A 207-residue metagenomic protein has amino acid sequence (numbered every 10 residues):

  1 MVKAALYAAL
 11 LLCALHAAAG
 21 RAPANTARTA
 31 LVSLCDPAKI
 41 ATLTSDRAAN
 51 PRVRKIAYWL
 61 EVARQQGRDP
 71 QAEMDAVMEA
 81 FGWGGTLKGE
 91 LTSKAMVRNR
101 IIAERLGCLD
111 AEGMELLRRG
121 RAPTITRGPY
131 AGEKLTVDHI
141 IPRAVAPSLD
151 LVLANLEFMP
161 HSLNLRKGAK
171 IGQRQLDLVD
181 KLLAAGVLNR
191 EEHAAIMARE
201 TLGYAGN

Functional and structural regions predicted by a protein language model:
M1-V2: N-terminal secretory signal peptides that target proteins for export/translocation
A5-C13: Sec-dependent N-terminal signal peptides
L12-A131, K167-N207: Nuclease and nuclease-like effector domains acting on nucleic acids or nucleotide cofactors
P123-F158: Histidine-centered nuclease catalytic patch
L156, L165-G168: Conserved mid-sequence domains
H161-L163: Low-complexity, glycine/alanine/valine/leucine- and proline-rich hydrophobic stretches
